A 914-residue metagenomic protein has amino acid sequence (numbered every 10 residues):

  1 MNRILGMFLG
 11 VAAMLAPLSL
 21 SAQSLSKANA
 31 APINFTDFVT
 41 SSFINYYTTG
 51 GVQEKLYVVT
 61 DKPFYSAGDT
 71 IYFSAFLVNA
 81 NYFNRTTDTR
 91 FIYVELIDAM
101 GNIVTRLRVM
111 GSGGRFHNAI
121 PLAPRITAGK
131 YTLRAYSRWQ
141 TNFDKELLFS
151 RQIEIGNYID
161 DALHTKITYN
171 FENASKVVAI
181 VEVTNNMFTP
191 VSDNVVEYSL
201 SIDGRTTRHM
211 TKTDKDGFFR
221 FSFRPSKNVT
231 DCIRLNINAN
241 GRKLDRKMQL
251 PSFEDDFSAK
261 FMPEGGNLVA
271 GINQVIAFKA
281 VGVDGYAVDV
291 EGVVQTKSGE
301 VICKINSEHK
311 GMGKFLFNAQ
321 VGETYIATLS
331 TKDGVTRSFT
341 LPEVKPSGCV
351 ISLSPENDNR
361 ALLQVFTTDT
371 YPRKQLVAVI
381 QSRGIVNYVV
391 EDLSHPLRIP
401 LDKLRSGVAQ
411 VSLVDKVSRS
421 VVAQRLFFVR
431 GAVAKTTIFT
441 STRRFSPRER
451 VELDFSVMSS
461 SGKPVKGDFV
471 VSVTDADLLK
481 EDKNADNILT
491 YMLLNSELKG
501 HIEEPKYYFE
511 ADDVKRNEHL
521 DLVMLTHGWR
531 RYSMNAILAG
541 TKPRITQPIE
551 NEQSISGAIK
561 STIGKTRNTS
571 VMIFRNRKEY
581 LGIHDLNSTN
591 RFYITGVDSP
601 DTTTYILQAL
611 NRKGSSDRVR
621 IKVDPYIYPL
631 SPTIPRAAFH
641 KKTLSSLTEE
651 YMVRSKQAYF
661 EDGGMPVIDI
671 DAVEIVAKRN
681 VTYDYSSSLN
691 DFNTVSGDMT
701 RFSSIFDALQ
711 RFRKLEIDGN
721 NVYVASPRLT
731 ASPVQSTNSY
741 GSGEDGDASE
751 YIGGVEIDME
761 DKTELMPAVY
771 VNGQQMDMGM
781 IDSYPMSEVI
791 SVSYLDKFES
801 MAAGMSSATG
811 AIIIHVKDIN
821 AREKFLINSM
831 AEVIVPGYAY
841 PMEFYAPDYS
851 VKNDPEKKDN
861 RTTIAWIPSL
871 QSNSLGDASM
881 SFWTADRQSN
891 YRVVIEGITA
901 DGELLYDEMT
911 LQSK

Functional and structural regions predicted by a protein language model:
M1-F38: Bacterial Sec-dependent N-terminal signal peptides
N29-E54, V59, Y65-S66, I71-M110 (+3 more regions): Contiguous segments within soluble domain cores/interaction surfaces
A30, F35, S42-G51, K62-S66 (+19 more regions): Surface-exposed, low-complexity/disordered segments and acidic/polar micro-motifs at processing/linker regions
Y93-I97, E197-S199, E291-Q295, V377-V379 (+5 more regions): Beta-strand signatures of extracellular beta-sandwich domains
L107-G111, H209-D216, C303-K310, L581-T589 (+1 more regions): Short, acidic Ser/Thr/Gly-rich low-complexity loop/linker segments typical of extracellular and cell-surface proteins
N118-L122: Ligand-binding face of N-terminal immunoglobulin V-set domains in extracellular IgSF glycoproteins
D203, K297-S298, V769-Q774: Short strand-turn-strand beta-turns centered on an Asx-Gly dipeptide
N772-S800: Short acidic/polar hinge/loop motifs at secondary-structure boundaries that mediate gating or recognition
